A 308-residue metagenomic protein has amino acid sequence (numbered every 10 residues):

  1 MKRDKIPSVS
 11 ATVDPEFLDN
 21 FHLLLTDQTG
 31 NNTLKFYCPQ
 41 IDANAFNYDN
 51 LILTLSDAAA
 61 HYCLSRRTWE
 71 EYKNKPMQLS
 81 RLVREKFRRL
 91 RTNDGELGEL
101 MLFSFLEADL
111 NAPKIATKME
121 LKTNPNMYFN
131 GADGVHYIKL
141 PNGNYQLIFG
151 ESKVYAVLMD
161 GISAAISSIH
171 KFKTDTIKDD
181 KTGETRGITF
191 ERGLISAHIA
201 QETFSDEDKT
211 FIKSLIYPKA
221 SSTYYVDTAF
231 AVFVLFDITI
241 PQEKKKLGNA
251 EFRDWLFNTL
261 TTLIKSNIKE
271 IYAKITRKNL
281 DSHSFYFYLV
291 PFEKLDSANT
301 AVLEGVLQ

Functional and structural regions predicted by a protein language model:
K2-Q78: A structured, charge-rich N-terminal accessory region that forms the first stable segment of a protein and links
R81-F103, N124: A short, highly charged nucleic-acid-interacting micro-segment common to nuclease and nuclease-linked defense proteins
L106, G134-H136, Q146-V154: Conserved catalytic cores of phosphodiester-cleaving nucleases, focusing on short active-site segments
E107-I115, I138-Y145: Secondary-structure boundary elements
L110-N126: A short acidic/basic microdomain associated with nuclease active sites
M127-G131: A short, glycine/Asx- and small/polar-enriched loop/turn that sits immediately N-terminal to a beta-strand
S163-G248: Acidic, metal/cofactor-coordinating or nucleic-acid-engaging core segments within structured domains
K244-Q308: Extended, charged low-complexity segments that frequently continue into or abut oligomerization scaffolds
